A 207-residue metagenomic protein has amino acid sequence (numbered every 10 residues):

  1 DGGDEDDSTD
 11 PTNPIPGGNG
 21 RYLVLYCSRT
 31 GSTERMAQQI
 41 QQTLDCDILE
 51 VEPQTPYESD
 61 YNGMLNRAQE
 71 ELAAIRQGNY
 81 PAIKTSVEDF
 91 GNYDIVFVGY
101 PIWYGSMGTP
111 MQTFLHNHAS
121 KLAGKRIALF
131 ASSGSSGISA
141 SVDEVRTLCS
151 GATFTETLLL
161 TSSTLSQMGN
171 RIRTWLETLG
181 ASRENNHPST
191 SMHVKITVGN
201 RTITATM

Functional and structural regions predicted by a protein language model:
D6-L23, C27-Q54, R67-P188: FMN-binding flavodoxin-like domain, especially the glycine-rich phosphate-binding loop
E58-R67: Hydrolase active-site cap/lid region
S191-H193: Short loop/turn and low-complexity linker motifs enriched in small/turn-promoting residues
T197-A205: Short, solvent-exposed loop/edge segments of extracellular or virion-exposed proteins
